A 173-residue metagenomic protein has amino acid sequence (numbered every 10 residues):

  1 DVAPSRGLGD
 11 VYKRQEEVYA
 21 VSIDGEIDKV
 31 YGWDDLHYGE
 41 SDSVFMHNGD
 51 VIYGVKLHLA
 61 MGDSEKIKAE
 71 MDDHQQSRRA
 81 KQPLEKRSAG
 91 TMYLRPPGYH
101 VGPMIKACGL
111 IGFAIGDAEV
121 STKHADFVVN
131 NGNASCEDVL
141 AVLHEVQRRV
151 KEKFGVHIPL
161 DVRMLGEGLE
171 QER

Functional and structural regions predicted by a protein language model:
D1-Y12: Single conserved hydrophobic/aromatic residue that forms the stacking wall/gate of nucleotide- or nucleobase-binding
G9, A141-H144: Compositionally biased amphipathic helical and low-complexity segments enriched in hydrophobic
E16-V21: Short polybasic amphipathic segments
I23-A141, R148-R149, K153-R173: Phosphate/pyrophosphate- and phosphate-bearing ligand-binding catalytic cores of soluble enzymes
